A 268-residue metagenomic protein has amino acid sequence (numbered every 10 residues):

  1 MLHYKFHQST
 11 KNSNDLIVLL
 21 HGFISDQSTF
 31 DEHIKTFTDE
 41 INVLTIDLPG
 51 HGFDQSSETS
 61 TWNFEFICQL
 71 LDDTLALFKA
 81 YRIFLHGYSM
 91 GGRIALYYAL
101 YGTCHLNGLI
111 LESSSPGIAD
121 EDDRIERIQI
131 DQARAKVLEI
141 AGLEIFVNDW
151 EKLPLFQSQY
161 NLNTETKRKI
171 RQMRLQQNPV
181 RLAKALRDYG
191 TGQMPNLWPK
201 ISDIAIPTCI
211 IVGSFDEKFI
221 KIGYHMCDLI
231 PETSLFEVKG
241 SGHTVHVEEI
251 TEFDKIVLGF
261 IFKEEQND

Functional and structural regions predicted by a protein language model:
K5-S56: Conserved HGGG/HGGXW glycine-rich cap/lid loop of the alpha/beta-hydrolase fold
L44-H86, K255: Active-site loop/oxyanion-hole signature of alpha/beta-hydrolase fold enzymes
G87-G91, A95: Gly/Ala-rich beta-loop-alpha elbow adjacent to hydrolase catalytic centers
L100, N107-E139: Flexible "cap/lid" loop of the alpha/beta hydrolase fold
D122-I125, V137-K200: Conserved alpha/beta-hydrolase catalytic His-Asp/Glu region
I204, I210-V212: Short beta-strand/loop motif that positions the catalytic acidic residue of the alpha/beta-hydrolase fold
E217-I222: Conserved alpha/beta-hydrolase "acid-adjacent" motif
S241-I250, D254: Catalytic histidine-centered segment of alpha/beta-hydrolase-like enzymes
